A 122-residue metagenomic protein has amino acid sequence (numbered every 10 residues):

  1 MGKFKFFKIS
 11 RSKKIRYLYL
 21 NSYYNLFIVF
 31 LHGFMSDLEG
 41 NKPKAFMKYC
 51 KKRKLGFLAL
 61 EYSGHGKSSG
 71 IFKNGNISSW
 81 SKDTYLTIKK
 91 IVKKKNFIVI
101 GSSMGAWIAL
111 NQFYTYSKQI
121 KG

Functional and structural regions predicted by a protein language model:
M1-Y23: N-terminal cap/lid segment of alpha/beta-hydrolase-fold proteins
N25-G33: Short beta-strand element of the alpha/beta-hydrolase
M35-N41: Short substrate-entry loop that stabilizes the transition state in hydrolases
P43, M47-S69: Conserved alpha/beta-hydrolase
G66-I91: Catalytic nucleophile-loop/oxyanion-hole region of alpha/beta-hydrolase and closely related hydrolase-like folds
G101-A109: Gly/Ala-rich beta-loop-alpha elbow adjacent to hydrolase catalytic centers
N111-T115: Active-site signature of alpha/beta-hydrolase-fold catalytic machinery across serine- and Asp/Cys-nucleophile hydrolases
K118-G122: A conserved short beta-strand
